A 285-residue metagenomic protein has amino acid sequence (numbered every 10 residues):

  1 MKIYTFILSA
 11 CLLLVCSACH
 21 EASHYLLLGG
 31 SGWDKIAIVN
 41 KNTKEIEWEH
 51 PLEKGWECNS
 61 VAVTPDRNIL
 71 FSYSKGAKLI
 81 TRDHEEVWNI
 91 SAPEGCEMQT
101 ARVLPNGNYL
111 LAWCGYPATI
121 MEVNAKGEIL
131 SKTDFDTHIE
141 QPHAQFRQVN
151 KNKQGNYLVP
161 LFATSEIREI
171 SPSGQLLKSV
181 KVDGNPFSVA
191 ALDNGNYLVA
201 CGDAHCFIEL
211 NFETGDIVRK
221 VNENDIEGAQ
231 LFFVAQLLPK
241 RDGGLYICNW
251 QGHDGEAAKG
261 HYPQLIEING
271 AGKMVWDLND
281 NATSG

Functional and structural regions predicted by a protein language model:
M1-Y4, L8-S23: Bacterial Sec-dependent signal peptides at the C-terminal "C-region" and cleavage site
A22-G285: Secretory-pathway ectodomains
